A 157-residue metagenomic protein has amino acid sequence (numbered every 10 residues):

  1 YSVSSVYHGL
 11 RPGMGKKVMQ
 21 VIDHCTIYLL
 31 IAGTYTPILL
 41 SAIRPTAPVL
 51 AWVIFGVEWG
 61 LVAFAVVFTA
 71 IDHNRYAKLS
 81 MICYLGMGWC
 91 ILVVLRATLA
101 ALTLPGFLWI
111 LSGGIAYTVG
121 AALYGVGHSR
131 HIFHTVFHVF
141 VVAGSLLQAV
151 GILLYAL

Functional and structural regions predicted by a protein language model:
Y1-L157: Multi-pass alpha-helical transmembrane bundles in non-GPCR membrane proteins that perform intramembrane catalysis
